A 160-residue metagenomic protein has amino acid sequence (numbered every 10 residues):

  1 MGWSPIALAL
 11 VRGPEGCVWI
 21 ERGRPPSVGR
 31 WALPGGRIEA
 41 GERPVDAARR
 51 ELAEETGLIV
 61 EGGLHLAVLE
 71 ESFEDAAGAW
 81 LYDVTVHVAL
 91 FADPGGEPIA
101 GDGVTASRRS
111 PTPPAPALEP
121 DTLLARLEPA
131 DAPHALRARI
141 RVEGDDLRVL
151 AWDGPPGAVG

Functional and structural regions predicted by a protein language model:
M1-V18, R37-E39: Conserved N-terminal beta-strand and adjoining loop/helix that marks the start of the Nudix/MutT-like hydrolase domain
S4-L8, Y82-V88, A135: Short hydrophobic/aromatic beta-strand or adjacent loop that forms the aromatic wall/cage of a ligand/substrate-binding
V18-W19, A32, R148: General beta-strand recognition
P26-G29: A conserved beta-turn-beta hairpin within the catalytic core of GNAT-like acetyltransferases that forms part
A32-L33, E74: A short gly/proline-enriched turn/hairpin at secondary-structure junctions
I38-G62, E71-L123, D153-A158: Unchanged
H65-L66, V149: Residue-level detector of beta-propeller blades
P129-G160: Charged phosphate-binding loop/patch that engages nucleotide di/tri-phosphates or the phosphate backbone of nucleic
